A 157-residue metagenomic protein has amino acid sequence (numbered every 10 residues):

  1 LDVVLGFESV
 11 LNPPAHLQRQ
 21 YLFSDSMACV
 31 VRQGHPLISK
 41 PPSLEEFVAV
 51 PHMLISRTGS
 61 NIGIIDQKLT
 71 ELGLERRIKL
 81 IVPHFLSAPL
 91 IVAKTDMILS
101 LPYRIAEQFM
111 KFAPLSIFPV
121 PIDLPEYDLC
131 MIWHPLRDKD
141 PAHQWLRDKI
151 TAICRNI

Functional and structural regions predicted by a protein language model:
L1, F7, T58-S116: Hydrophobic hinge/microswitch elements
L1-M27, V31, S116-F118: Short beta-strand-centered segments that line the small-molecule binding cleft or hinge of alpha/beta clamshell
F7-S9, L37-S39, P51-L72, K139-H143 (+2 more regions): Secondary-structure junction motif
A15-H16, K40-P41, F85: Structural motif corresponding to alpha-helix initiation and N-cap regions
Q20, E45, P89-L90: Alpha-helical segments flanking ligand/cofactor-binding loops in enzyme cores
Q33, S39, I105, L115-I157: A late-sequence structural motif
